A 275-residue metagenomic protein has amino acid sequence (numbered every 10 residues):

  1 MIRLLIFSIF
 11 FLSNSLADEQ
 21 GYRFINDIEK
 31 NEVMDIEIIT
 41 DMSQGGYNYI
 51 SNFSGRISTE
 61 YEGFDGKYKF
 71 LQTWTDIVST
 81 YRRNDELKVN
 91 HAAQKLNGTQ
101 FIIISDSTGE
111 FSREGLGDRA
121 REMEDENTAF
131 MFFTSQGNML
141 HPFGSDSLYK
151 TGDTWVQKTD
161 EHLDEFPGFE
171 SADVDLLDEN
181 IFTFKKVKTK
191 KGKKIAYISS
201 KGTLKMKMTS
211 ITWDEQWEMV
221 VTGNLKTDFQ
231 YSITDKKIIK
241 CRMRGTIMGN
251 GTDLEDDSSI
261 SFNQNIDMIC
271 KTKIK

Functional and structural regions predicted by a protein language model:
L4-S13: Sec-dependent N-terminal signal peptides
D18-K275: Signature of exported/secreted
